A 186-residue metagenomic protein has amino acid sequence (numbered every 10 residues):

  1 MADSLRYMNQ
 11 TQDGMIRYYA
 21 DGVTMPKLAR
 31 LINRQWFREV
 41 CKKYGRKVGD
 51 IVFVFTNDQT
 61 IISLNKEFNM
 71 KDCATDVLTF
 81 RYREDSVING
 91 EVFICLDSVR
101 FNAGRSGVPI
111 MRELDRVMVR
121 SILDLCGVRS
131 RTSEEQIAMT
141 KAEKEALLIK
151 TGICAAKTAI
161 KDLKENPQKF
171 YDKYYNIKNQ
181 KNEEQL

Functional and structural regions predicted by a protein language model:
M1-L114, L125-L186: An acidic/histidine-cluster motif and surrounding catalytic segment that typifies divalent-metal-assisted enzyme active
V119, L123-D124: Short active-site segment of divalent metal-dependent hydrolases/proteases that encodes the spacing between
